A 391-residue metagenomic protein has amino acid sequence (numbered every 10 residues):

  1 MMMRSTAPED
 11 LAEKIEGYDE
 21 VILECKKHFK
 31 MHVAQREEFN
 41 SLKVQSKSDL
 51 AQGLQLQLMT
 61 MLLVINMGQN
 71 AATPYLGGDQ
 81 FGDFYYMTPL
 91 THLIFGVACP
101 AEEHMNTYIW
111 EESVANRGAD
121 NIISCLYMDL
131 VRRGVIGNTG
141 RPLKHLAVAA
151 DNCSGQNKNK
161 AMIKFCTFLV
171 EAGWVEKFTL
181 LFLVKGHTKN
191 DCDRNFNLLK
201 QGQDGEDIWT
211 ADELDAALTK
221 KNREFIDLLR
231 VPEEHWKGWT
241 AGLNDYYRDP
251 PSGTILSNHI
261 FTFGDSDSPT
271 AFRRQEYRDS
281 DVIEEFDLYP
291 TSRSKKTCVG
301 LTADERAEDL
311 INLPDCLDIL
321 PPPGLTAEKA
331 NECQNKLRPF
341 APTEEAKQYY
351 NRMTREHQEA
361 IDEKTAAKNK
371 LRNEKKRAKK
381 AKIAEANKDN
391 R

Functional and structural regions predicted by a protein language model:
M1-R391: Extended mixed-charge, aromatic/glycine-enriched low-complexity segments
